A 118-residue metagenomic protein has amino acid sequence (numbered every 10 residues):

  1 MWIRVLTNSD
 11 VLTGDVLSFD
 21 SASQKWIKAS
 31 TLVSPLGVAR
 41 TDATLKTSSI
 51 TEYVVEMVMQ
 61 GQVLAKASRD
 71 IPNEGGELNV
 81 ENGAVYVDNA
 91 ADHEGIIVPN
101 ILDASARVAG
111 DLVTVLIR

Functional and structural regions predicted by a protein language model:
M1-R118: Surface-exposed, low-hydrophobicity beta-strand/loop segments enriched in small/polar/acidic residues
